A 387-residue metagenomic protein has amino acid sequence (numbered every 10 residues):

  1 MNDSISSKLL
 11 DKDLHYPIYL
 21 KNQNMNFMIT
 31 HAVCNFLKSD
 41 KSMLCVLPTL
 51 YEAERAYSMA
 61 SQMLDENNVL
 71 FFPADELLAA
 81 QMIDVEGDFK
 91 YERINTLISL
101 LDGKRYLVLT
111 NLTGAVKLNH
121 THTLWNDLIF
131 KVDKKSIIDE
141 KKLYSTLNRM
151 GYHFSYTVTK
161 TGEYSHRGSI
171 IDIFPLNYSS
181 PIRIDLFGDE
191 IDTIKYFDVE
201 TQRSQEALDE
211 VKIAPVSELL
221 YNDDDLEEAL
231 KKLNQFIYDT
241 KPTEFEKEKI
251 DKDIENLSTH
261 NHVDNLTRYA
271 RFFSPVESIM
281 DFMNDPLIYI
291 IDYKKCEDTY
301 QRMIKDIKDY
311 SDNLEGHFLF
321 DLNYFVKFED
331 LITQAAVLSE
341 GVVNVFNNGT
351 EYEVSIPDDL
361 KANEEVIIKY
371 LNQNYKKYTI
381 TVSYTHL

Functional and structural regions predicted by a protein language model:
M1-L387: ASCE RecA-like P-loop NTPase motor cores that couple ATP hydrolysis to mechanical translocation on nucleic acids
